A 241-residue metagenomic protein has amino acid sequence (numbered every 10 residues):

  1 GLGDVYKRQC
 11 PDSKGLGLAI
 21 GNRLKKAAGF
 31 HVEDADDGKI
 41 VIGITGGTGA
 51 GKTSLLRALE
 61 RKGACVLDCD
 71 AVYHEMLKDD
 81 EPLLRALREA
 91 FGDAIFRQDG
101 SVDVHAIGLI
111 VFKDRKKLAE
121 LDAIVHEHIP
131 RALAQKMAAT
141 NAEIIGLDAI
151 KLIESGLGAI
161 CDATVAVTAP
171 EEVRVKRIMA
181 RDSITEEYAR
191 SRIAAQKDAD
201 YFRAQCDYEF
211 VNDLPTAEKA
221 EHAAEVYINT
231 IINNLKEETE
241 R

Functional and structural regions predicted by a protein language model:
G1-Y6: Short, small-residue-biased leader/transition segments that mark boundaries at the very start of proteins
R8-K39, Q135-I144, G158-V167, E171-I184 (+1 more regions): NTP-dependent small-molecule kinase module
I44: Hydrophobic anchor at the beta1->P-loop junction of P-loop NTPases
G47: P-loop (Walker A) phosphate-binding loop of NTP-binding proteins
A50: ATP-binding Walker
T53: Walker A/P-loop
A64-K78: Short beta-strand-centered segment that lines the nucleotide-binding/catalytic pocket of NTP-utilizing
H74-N141: ATP-dependent small-molecule kinase phosphotransfer cores that center on conserved nucleotide phosphate-binding segments
